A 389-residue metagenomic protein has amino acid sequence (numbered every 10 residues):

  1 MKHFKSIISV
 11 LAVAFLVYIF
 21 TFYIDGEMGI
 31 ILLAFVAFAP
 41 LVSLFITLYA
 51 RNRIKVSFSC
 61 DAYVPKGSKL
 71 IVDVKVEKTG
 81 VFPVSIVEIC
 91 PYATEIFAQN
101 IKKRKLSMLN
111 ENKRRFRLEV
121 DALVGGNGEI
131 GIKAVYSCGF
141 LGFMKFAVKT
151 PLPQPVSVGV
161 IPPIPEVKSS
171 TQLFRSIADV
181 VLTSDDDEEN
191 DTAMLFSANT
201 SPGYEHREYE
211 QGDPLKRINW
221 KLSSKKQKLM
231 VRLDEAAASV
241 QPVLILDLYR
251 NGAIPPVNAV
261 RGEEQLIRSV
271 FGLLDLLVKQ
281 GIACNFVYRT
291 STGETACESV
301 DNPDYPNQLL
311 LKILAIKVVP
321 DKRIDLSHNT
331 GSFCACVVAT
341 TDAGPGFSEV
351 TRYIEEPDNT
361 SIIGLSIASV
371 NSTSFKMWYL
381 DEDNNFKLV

Functional and structural regions predicted by a protein language model:
M1-S57: Extracellular/lumenal glycan-associated context and N-glycosylation machinery
G26, T94-E95, E111, F196 (+3 more regions): Short, structured coil/loop segments at alpha-helix boundaries
M28, G128-I130, S366: Compositionally biased, intrinsically disordered low-complexity regions
F38-E294: An amphipathic, basic-hydrophobic helix/alpha-beta surface used to engage anionic, phosphate-rich ligands or surfaces
E208-V389: Exposed, interaction-prone extracellular/peripheral surfaces
